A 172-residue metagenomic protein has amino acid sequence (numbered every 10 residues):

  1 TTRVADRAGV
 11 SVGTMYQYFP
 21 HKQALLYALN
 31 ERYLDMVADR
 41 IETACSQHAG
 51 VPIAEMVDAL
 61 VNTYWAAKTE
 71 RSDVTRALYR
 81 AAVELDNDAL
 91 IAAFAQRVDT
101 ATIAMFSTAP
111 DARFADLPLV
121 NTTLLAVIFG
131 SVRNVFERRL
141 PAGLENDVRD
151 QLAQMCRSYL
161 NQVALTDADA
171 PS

Functional and structural regions predicted by a protein language model:
T1-A24: Helix-turn-helix
R7, T14, T63, V127-N134: Amphipathic alpha-helical interface segments
Y18-E42, N62: An amphipathic alpha-helix adjacent to DNA-recognition modules
P20-A24, A28, T69, D73 (+2 more regions): Residues in soluble alpha-helical coiled-coils and helical-bundle/repeat scaffolds
D35-I41, E55-D58, N62, A66-D73 (+4 more regions): Amphipathic alpha-helical packing segments from all-alpha helical-bundle domains
E42-S46, A77-L85: Short linear capping/connector segments at secondary-structure termini
T75-R76, R80, D88, A92 (+2 more regions): Hydrophobic/aromatic-rich alpha-helical bundle segments in the mid-to-C-terminal region
